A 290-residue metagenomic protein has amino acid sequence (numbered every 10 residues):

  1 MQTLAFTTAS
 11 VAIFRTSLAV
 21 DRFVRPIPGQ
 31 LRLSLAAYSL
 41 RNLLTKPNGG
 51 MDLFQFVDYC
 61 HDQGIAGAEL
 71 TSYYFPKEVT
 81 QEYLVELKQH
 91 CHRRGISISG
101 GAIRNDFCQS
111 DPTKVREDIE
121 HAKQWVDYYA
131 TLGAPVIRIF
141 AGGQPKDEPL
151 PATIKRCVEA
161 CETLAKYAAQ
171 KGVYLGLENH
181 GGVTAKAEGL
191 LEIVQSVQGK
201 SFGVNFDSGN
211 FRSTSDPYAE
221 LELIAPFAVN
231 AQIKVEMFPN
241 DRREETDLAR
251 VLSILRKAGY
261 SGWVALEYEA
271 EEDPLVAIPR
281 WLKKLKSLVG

Functional and structural regions predicted by a protein language model:
T3-S34, S39-G64, T184-G290: Histidine-acidic metal/acid-base catalytic patches
A5, S10, R25, D58 (+3 more regions): Active-site acidic/histidine proton-transfer and metal-coordination neighborhood in alpha/beta enzyme cores
A36-L40, T71-Y73, R104: Acidic/polar N-terminal loop/beta-strand segments that form early-domain functional surfaces
G50-D52, E82-E86, V115-K123, L150-C161 (+3 more regions): Charged helix-capping and loop-helix junction motifs
E69, G100-A102, R138, G176 (+2 more regions): Conserved beta-strand positions in the central sheet of alpha/beta enzyme cores
E69-K88, A141-P149: Glycine-rich, proline-tolerant flexible connector loops at the mouths of alpha/beta enzymes
S72, N105, A141, L177-N179 (+3 more regions): Short glycine-centered, acidic/aromatic-flanked micro-motifs in structured strand/loop junctions that mark active-site
F75-P76, D106, Q144, V183 (+2 more regions): Positions that flank functional sites
